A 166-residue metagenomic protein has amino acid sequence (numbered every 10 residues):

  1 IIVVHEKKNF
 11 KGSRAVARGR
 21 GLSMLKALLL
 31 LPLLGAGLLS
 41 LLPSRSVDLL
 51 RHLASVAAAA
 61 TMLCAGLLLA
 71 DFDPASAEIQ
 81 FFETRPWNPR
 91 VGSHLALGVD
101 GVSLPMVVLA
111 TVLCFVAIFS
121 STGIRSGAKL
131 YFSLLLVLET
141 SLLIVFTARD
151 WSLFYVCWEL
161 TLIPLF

Functional and structural regions predicted by a protein language model:
R14, R18-R20: Basic polycationic patches enriched in arginine
G21-S23, L38-L135: Transmembrane helix-loop-helix hairpins at membrane boundaries of multipass inner-membrane proteins
S23-L31, V99-A110, S152-T161: Structural signature of hydrophobic alpha-helical transmembrane segments
L31, G35, A57-A60, L113 (+2 more regions): Transmembrane alpha-helical core residues of multi-pass small-molecule transporters, especially secondary transporters
R45-V47, L130-V137, S141-F166: Alpha-helical multi-pass transmembrane bundles of energy-transducing inner-membrane proteins
